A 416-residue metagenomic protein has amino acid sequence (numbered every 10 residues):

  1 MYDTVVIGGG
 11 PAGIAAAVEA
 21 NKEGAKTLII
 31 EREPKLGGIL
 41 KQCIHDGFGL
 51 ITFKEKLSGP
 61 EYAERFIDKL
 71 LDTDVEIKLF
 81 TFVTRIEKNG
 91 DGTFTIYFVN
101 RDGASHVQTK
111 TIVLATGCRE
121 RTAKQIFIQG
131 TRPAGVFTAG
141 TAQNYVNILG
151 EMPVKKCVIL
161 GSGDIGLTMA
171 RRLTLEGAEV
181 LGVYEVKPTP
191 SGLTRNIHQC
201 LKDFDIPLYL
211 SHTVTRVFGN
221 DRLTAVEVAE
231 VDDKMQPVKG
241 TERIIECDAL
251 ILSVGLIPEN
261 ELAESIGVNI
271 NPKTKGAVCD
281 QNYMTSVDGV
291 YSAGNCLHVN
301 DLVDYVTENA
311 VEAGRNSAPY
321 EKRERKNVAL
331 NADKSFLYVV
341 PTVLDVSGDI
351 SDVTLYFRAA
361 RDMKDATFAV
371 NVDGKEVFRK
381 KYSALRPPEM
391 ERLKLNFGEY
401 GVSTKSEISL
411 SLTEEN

Functional and structural regions predicted by a protein language model:
M1-D3, A318-N416: Rossmann-like nucleotide/phosphate-binding core characteristic of flavoprotein oxidoreductases
M1-I7, E64-K156, D232-G240, I244 (+2 more regions): FAD-binding core/adjacent interface of flavoenzyme oxidoreductases
Y2-R65, K69, N144, P153-Q199: Beta1-alpha1 glycine-rich phosphate/pyrophosphate-binding loop at the start of Rossmann-like nucleotide-binding domains
F53-K56, P60, G240, D248-S253 (+1 more regions): Hydrophobic alpha-helical scaffolding
L70-F98, T174-E261, S351-S383: A Rossmann-like FAD-binding core segment of flavoenzymes
S105, T111-L208, T213-R222, G289 (+1 more regions): Predominantly flavin-linked oxidoreductase catalytic cores and closely associated redox partners
L114, V136-V146, A249-L297: FAD-site-proximal beta/loop scaffold in flavoenzymes
A293-K334: A conserved FAD-binding loop/helix module that cradles the flavin
